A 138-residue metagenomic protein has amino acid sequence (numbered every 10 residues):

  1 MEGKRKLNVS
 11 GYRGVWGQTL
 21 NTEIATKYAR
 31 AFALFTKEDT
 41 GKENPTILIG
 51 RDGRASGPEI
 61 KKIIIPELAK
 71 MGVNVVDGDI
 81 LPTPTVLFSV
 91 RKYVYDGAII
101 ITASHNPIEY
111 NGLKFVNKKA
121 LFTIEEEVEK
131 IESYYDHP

Functional and structural regions predicted by a protein language model:
M1-P138: Gly/Ser-rich phosphate-binding catalytic loop and adjacent alpha/beta segment that cradle a phosphoryl group at enzyme
